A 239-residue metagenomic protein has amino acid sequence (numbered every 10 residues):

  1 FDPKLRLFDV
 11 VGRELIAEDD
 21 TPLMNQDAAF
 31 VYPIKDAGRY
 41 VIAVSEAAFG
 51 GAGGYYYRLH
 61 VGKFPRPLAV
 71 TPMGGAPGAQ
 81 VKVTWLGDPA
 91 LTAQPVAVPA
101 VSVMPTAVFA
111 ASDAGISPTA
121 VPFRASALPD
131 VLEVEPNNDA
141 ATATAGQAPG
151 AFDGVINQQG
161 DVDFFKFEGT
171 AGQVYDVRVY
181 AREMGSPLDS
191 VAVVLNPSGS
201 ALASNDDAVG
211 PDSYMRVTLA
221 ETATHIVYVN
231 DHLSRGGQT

Functional and structural regions predicted by a protein language model:
F1-T106, A110-I116, A148-T239: Acidic, Ser/Thr/Pro-rich low-complexity intrinsically disordered segments
A114-P149: Predominantly extracellular/luminal regions of secreted and cell-surface proteins, especially disulfide-bonded
